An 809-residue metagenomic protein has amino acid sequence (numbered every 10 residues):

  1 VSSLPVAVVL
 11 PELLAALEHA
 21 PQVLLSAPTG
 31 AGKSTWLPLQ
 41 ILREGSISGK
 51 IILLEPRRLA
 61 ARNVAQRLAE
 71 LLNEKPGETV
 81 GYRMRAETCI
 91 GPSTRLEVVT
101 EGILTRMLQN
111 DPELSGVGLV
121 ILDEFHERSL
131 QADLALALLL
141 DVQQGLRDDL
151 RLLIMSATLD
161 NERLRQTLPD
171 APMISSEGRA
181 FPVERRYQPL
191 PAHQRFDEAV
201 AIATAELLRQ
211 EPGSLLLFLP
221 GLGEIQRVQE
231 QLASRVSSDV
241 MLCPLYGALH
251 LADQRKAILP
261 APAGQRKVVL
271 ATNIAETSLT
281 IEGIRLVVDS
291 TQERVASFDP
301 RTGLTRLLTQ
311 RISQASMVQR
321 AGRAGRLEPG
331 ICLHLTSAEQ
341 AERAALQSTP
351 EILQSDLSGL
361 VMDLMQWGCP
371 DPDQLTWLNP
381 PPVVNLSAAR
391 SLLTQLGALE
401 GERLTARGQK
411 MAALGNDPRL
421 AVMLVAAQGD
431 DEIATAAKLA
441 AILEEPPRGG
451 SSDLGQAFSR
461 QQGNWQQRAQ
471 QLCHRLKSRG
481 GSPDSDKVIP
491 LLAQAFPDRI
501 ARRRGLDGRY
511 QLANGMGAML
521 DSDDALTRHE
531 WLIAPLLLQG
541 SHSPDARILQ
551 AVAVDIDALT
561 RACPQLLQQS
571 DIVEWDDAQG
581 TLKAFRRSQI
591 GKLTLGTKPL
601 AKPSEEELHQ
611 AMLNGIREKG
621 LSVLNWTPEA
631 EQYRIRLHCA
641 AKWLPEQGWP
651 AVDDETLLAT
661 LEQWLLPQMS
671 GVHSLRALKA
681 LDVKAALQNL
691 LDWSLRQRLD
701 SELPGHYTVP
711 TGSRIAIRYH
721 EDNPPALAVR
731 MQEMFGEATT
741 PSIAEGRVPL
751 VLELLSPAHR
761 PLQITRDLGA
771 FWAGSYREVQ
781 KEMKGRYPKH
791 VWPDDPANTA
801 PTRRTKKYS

Functional and structural regions predicted by a protein language model:
V1-M423, L538, D722: P-loop NTPase motor module signature
Q109-N110, R195-F196, D299, A344-L346 (+8 more regions): Short conserved micro-motifs at the rims of enzyme active sites and ligand-binding pockets
F181, A518, R714-A716: Short, isolated positions in well-ordered beta-strands
H334-Q462, Q466-Q470, H474-R504, G508-S522 (+1 more regions): C-terminal accessory/connector segments of nucleic-acid motor ATPases
L399, E432-G517, E530-H706, E745-S809: Acidic, serine/threonine- and proline-rich low-complexity intrinsically disordered segments
Y707, T711-I717: Short, surface-exposed polybasic-aromatic patches that bind anionic ligands, especially phosphate groups
P725-R730, G736: Phosphate-centric recognition/catalysis
